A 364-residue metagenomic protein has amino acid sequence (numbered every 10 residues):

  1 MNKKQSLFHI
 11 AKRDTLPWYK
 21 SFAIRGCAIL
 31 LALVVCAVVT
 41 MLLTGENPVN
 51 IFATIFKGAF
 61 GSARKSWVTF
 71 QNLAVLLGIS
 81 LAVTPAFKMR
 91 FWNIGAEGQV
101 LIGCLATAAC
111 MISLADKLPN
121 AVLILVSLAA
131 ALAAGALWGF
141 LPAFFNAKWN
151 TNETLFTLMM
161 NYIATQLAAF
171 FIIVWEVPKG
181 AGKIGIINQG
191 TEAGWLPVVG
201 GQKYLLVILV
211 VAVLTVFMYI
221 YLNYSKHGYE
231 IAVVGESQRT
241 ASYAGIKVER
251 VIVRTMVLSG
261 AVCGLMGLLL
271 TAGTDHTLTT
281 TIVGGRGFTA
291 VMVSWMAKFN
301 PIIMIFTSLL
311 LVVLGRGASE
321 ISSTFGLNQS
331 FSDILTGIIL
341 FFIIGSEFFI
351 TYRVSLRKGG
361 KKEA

Functional and structural regions predicted by a protein language model:
M1-L31, L42, E236, Y243-R250 (+1 more regions): Cytosolic-side transmembrane-helix boundaries in multi-pass membrane proteins
K3, F8-I79: Membrane-interfacial amphipathic/re-entrant helices at transmembrane-helix boundaries
T15-A23, F87-G95, P119-A121, L125 (+4 more regions): Short loop segments and helix-boundary regions at transmembrane helix junctions of multi-pass inner-membrane proteins
T40-T44, T54, A59-S113, L132-T151 (+2 more regions): Single transmembrane alpha-helix segments in multi-pass membrane proteins
G45-N50, F87-A106, A147-F156, E230 (+4 more regions): Short, non-helical or kinked segments that cap or interrupt transmembrane helices
E153-Y224, T277, F331, E363: Transmembrane helix-bundle core of multi-pass membrane transporters and related energy-transducing complexes
G200-T277, P301-I302: Helix-loop-helix "hairpin" substructures at the membrane interface of multi-pass membrane proteins
V257-C263, G267-G337: Transmembrane alpha-helical segments in multi-pass inner-membrane proteins
